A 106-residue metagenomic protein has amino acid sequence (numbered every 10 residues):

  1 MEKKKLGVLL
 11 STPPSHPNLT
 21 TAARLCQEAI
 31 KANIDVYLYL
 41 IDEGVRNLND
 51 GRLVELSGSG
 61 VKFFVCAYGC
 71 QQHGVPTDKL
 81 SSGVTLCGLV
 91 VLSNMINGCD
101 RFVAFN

Functional and structural regions predicted by a protein language model:
M1-E2, L56-S57, N94-I96: Solvent-exposed alpha-helices and their adjacent loops that cap or buttress functional pockets in soluble metabolic
K5, K31-Y37, K62: Residues at the starts of beta-strands that form the adenosine-phosphate
L6-L19, I41-V45: Short, glycine-rich nucleotide/cofactor-binding loops
P17-K31, L38: Histidine-anchored nucleotide/phosphate-binding helix
Y39, G44-G58: N-terminal beta-loop-helix "entrance" segment that forms/cooperates in small-molecule cofactor or anionic ligand
L40, V65, V103-F105: General beta-strand structural signal in soluble alpha/beta enzymes
L53-L80: A glycine-rich helix N-cap at a beta->alpha junction
V75-F105: C-terminal structural segments of small proteins and small subunits
